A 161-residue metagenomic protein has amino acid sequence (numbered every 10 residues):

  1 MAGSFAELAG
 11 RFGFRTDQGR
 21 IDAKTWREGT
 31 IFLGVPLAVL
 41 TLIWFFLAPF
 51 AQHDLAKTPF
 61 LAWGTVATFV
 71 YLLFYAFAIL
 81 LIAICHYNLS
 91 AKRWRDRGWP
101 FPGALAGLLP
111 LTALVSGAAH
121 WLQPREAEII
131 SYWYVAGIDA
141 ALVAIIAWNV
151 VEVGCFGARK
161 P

Functional and structural regions predicted by a protein language model:
M1-A38, H86-F101, I145-P161: Membrane-interface extramembranous regions at the lipid-water interface
K24, E28, F32, A67-F74 (+2 more regions): Alpha-helical transmembrane segments of integral membrane proteins
V39-L80, L111-I145: Membrane-helix interface segments in multi-pass membrane proteins
I79, A83-Y87: Mid-length scaffold segments of soluble, non-membrane domains
G103-T112: Central hydrophobic cores of alpha-helical transmembrane segments in multi-pass integral membrane proteins
